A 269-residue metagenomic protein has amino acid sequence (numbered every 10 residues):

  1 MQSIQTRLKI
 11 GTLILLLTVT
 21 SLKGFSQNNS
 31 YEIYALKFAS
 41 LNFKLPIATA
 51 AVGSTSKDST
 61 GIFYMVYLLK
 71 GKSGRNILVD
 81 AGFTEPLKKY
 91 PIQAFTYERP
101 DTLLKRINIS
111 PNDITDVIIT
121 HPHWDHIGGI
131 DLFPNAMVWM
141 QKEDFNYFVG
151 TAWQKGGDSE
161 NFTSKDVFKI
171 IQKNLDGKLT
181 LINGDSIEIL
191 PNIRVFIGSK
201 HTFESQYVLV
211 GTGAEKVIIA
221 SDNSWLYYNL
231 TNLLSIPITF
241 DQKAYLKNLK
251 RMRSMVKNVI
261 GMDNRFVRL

Functional and structural regions predicted by a protein language model:
M1-N28: Bacterial Sec-dependent N-terminal signal peptides
N28, E98-I109, D113, E143-I197 (+1 more regions): Metallo-beta-lactamase
N28-S59, I187, G261, F266: Basic, amphipathic N-terminal segments that precede the first structured/catalytic domain
E32-A35, V66-G71, I77, N183-G213: Core dinuclear metal-dependent hydrolase active-site scaffold
I33, L69, D80, I114 (+7 more regions): Divalent metal-coordination and catalytic microenvironments
S40-T102, Y207-S224: Conserved beta-strand hairpin/beta-sheet module of binuclear metal-dependent hydrolase folds, prominently
T84, K155, K169-I170, D185-E188 (+2 more regions): Metallo-beta-lactamase
A94-M140: Active-site metal-binding motif and surrounding structural segment of the metallo-beta-lactamase
